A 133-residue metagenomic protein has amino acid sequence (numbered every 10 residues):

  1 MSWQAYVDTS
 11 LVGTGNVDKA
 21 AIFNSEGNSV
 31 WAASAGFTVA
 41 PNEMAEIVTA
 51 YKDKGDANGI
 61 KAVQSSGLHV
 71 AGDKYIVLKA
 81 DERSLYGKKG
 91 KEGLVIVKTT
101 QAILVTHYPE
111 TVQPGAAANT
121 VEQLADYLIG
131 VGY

Functional and structural regions predicted by a protein language model:
M1-Y133: Non-catalytic interaction/Regulatory regions outside core domains
